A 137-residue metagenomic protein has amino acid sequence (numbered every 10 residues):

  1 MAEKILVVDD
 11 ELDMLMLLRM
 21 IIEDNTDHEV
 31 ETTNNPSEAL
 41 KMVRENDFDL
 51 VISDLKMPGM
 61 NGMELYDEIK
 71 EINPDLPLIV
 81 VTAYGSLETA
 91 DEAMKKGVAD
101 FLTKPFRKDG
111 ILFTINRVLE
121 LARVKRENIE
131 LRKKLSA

Functional and structural regions predicted by a protein language model:
D9, D54, T82: Active-site residues of response regulator receiver
L12-E31: Two-component/phosphorelay signaling modules centered on CheY-like receiver
N34-E38, N61-E64: Acidic catalytic/metal-coordinating carboxylates
K41, M63-D75, E92: Short amphipathic alpha-helix used as the core "switch/output" element in two-component signaling
N46-I52: Active-site beta3 strand of CheY-like receiver
M57: Receiver (REC) domain active-site loop signature in two-component systems and cognate sites in sensor histidine kinases
G110-A137: Flexible nucleotide-interacting loop at or near the entrance of a catalytic core
